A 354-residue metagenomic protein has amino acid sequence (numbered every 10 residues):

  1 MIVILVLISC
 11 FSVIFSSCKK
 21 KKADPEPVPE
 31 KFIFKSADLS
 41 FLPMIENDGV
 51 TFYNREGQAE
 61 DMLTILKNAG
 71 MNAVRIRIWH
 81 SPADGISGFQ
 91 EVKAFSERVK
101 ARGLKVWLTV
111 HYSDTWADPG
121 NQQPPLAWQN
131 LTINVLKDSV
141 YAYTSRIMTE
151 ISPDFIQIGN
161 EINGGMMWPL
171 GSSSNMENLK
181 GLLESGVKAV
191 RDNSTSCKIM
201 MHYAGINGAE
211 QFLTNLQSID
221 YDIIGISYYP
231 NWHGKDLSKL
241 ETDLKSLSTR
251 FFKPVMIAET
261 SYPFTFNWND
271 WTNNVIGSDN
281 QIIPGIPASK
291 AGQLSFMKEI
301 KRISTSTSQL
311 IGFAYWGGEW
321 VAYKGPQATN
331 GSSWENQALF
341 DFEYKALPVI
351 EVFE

Functional and structural regions predicted by a protein language model:
F11-K31: Bacterial Sec-dependent N-terminal signal peptides
V28-A94, R98-K100, S113-S139, G225 (+1 more regions): N-terminal substrate-binding region of glycoside hydrolase catalytic domains
F34-L39, V74-I76, V106-V110, D154-I158 (+4 more regions): Hydrophobic faces of well-ordered beta-strands that scaffold small-molecule active sites in alpha/beta enzyme cores
L39-L42, W79-S81, T109-T115, E161-N163 (+4 more regions): Active-site beta-loop-alpha junctions enriched in small/polar residues
N47, T51, N267-E299, I303 (+2 more regions): Aromatic-rich peripheral "rim/lid" segments of glycoside hydrolase catalytic domains that contact and position glycan
D48-K67, K137-I147, N207-Q217, F296-I300: Short, acidic/polar
E60-T64, G181, D192-K198, N215-Q281 (+2 more regions): Glycoside hydrolase catalytic-domain groove-lining segments
G88-K93, E97, D118-I219, H233-T242 (+1 more regions): Active-site cleft segment of glycoside hydrolase catalytic domains centered on the general acid/base Glu
